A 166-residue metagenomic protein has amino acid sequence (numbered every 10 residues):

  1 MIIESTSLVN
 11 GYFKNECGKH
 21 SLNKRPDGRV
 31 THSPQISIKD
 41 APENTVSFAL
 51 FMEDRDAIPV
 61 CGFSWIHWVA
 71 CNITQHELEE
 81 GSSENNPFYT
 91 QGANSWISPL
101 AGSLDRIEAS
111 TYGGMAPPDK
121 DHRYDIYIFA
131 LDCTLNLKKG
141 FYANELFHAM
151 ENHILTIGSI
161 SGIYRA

Functional and structural regions predicted by a protein language model:
M1-A166: N-terminus-centered regions that define maturation/targeting leaders and the start of the first functional domain
